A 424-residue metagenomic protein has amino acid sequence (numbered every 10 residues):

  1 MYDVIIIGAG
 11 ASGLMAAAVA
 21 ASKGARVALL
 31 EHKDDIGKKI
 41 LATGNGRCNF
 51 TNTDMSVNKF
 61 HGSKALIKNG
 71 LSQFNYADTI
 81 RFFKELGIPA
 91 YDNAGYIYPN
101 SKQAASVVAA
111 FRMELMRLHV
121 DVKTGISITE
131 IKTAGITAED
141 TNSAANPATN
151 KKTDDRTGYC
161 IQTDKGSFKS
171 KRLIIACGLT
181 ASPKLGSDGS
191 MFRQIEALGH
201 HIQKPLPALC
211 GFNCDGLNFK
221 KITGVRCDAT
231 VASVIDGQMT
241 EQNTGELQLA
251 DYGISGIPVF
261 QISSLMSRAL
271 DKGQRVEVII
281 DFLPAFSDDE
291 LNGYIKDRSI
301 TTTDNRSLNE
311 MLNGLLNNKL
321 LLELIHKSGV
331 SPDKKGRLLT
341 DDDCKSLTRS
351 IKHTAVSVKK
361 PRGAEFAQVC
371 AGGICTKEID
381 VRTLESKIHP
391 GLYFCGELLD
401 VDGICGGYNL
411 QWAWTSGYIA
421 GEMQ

Functional and structural regions predicted by a protein language model:
M1-S12: Beta1/beta-strand and adjacent pyrophosphate-binding region of the FAD-binding site in flavoprotein oxidoreductases
I5, A21-N45: Glycine-rich FAD pyrophosphate-binding loop
I5-I7, F168-K184, I195, L247-A250 (+1 more regions): Short hydrophobic core segments
D34-I36, L41-A42, F50-S56, P89 (+2 more regions): An anion/pyrophosphate-binding glycine-rich loop and adjacent beta-alpha core in soluble alpha-beta enzymes
N45-A94: Glycine-rich active-site loop/strand segments that organize a redox cofactor
Q73-R172, L321: Feature captures the FAD/FMN-dependent oxidoreductase FAD-binding
K123-I126, L322-D402: A glycine-rich dinucleotide-binding beta-alpha-beta segment and adjacent secondary-structure elements that constitute
R172-N218: Glycine-rich loop(s) and the adjacent beta-strand/alpha-helix scaffold that form part
